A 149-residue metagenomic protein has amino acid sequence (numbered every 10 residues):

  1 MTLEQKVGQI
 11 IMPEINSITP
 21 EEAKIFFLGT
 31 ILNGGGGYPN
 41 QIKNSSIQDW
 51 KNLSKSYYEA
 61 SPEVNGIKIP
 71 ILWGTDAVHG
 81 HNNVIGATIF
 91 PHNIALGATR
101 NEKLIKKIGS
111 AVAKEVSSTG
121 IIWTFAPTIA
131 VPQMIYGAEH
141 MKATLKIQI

Functional and structural regions predicted by a protein language model:
M1-I149: N-terminal beta-rich core of secreted/periplasmic extracellular enzymes
